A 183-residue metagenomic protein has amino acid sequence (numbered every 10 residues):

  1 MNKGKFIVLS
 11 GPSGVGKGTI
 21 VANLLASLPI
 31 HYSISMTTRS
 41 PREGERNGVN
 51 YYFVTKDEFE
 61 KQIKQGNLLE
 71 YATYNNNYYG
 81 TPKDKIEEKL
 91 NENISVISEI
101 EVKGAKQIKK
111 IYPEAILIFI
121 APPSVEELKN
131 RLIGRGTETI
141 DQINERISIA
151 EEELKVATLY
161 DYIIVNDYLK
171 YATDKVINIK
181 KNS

Functional and structural regions predicted by a protein language model:
L9: Hydrophobic anchor at the beta1->P-loop junction of P-loop NTPases
P12: P-loop (Walker A) phosphate-binding loop of NTP-binding proteins
V15: ATP-binding Walker
G18: Walker A/P-loop
A26-I34: Post-Walker A helix-loop "phosphate-sensing" segment adjacent to the P-loop in P-loop NTPases
T37-V96, K103: ATP-dependent small-molecule kinase phosphotransfer cores that center on conserved nucleotide phosphate-binding segments
I97-E101, K110-G134: Conserved phosphate-donor/acceptor-positioning beta-strand/loop module used by diverse small-molecule
E114, N130, G134-E138, E152-S183: NTP-dependent small-molecule kinase module
